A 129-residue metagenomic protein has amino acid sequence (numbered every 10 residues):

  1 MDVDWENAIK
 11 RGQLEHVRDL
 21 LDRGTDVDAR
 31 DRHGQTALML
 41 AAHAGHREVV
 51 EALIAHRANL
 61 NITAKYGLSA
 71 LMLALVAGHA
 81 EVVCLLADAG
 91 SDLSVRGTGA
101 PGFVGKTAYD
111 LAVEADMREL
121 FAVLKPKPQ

Functional and structural regions predicted by a protein language model:
H16, E48-V49, E81-V82, E119-L120: Conserved ankyrin/ankyrin-like repeat signature
